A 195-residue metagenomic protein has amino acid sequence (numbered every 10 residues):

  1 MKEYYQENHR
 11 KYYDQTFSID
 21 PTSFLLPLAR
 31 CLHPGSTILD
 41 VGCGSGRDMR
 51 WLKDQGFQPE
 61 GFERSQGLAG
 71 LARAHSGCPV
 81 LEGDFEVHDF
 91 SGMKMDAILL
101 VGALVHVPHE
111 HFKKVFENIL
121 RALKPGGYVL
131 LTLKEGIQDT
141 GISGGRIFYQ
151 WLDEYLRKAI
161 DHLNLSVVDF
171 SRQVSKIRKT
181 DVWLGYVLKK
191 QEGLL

Functional and structural regions predicted by a protein language model:
M1-F90, V107-K114, N118, Y128-L195: Class I (Rossmann-like) S-adenosyl-L-methionine-dependent methyltransferase catalytic domain, capturing the SAM-binding
H88-I98: A short acidic, Gly/Pro-enriched loop at the edge of an enzyme's catalytic core that lines a small-molecule cofactor
D96-H111: A short SAM/SAH-binding and catalytic strip from SAM-dependent methyltransferases
